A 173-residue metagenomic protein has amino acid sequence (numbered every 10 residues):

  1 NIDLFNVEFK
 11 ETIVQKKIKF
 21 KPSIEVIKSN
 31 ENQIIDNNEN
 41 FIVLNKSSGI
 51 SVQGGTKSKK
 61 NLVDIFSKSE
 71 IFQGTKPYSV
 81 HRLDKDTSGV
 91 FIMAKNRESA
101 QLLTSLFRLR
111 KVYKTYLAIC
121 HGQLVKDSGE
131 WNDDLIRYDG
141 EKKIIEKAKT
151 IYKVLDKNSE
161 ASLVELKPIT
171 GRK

Functional and structural regions predicted by a protein language model:
N1-K173: RNA pseudouridine synthases
